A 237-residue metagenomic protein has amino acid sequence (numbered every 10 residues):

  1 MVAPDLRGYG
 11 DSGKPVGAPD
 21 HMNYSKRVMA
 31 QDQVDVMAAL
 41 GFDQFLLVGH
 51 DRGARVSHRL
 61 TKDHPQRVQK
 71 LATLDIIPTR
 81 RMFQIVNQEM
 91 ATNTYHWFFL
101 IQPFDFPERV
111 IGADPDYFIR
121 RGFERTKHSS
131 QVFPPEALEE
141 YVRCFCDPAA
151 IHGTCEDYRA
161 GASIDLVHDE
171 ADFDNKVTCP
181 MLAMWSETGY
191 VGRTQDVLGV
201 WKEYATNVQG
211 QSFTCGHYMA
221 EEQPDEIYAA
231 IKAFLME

Functional and structural regions predicted by a protein language model:
V2, Y9-V48, R52-S212, A220 (+1 more regions): Flexible "cap/lid" subdomain of the alpha/beta-hydrolase fold that forms the substrate-access gate
C215-Y228: Catalytic histidine-centered segment of alpha/beta-hydrolase-like enzymes
